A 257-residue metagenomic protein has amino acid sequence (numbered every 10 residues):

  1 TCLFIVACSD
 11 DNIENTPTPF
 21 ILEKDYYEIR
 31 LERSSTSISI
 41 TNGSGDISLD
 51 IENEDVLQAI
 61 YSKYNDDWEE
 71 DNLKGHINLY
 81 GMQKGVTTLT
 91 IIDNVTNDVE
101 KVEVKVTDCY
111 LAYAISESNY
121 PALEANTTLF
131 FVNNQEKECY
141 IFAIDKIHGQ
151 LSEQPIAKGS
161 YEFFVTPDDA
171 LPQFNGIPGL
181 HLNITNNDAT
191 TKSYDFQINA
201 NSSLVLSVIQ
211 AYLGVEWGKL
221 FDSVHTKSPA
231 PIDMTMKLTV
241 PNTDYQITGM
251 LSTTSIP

Functional and structural regions predicted by a protein language model:
F4-A7: C-terminal motif of bacterial Sec signal peptides marking the signal peptidase cleavage site
S9-I256: Extracytoplasmic soluble-region selector
